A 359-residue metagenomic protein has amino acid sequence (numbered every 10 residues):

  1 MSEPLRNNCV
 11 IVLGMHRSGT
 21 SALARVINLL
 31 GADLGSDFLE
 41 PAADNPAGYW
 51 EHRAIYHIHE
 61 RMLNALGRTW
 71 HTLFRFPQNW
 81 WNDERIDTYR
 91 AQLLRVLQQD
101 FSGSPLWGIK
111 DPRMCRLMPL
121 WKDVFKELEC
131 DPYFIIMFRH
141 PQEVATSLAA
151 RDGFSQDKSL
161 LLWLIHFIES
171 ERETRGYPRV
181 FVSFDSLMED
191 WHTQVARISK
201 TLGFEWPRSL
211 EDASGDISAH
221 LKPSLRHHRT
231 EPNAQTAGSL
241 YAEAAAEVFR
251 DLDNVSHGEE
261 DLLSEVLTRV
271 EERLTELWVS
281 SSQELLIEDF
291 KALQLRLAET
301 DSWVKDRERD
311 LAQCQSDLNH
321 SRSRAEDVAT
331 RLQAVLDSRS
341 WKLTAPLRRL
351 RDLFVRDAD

Functional and structural regions predicted by a protein language model:
M1-Y89, I217: PAPS-dependent sulfotransferase catalytic core
S18, D190, V335-S338: Residue-level signal for short amphipathic helical patches enriched in basic/charged and nearby hydrophobic residues
L30-G35, A65, L128, E173 (+5 more regions): Phosphate/oxyanion-binding loops and surfaces in catalytic or ligand/nucleic-acid-binding neighborhoods
D44-W70, E211-L262: PAPS-dependent sulfotransferase catalytic core
I58-R61, A65, Q92, V96-D100 (+14 more regions): Residues that form generic nucleotide/phosphate-binding pockets
R68, P77, D87-S209: PAPS-dependent sulfotransferase catalytic domain
P232, D251-D359: Boundary detector for helix-to-coil junctions that initiate low-complexity/charged tails
